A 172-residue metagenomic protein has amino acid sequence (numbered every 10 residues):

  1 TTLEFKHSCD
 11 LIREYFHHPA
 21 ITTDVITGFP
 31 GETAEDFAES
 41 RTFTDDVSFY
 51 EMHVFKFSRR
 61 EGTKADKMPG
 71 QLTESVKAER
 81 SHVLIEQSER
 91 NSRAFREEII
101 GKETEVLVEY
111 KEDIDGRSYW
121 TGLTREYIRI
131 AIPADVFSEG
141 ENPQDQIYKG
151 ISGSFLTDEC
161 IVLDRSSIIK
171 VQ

Functional and structural regions predicted by a protein language model:
T1-E51, F57-V76: Conserved non-cysteine loop/helix-boundary elements of the Radical SAM core domain that shape
K67-Q172: Terminal RNA-binding accessory module
